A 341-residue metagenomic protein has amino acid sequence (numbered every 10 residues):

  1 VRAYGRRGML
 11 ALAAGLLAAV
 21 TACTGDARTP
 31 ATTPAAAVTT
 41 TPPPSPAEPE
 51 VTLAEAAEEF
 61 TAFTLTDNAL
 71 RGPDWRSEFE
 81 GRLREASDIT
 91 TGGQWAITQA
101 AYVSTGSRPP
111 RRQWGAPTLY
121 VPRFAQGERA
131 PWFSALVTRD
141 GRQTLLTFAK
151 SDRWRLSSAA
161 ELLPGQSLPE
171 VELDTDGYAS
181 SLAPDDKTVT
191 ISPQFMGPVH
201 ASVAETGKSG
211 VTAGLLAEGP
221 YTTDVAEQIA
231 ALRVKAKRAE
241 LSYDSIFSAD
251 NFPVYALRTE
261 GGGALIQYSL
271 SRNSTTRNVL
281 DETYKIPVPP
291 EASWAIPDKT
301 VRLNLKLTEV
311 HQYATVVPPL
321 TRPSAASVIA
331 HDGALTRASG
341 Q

Functional and structural regions predicted by a protein language model:
V1-A11: Bacterial N-terminal signal peptides that target proteins for export
A19-A22: C-terminal motif of bacterial Sec signal peptides marking the signal peptidase cleavage site
T24-A27: Bacterial signal peptide processing site
T32-S45: Extracellular mucin-like PTS domains
S45-T105, V171-S242: Core segments of small alpha/beta cavity-forming domains
F79-T90, Q94-P117, F124-E128, F133-G165 (+1 more regions): Solvent-exposed, non-transmembrane segments of extracytoplasmic/periplasmic domains
Y102-T144, L241-P287: Surface-exposed, charged secondary-structure patches
G141-P193, T259-Q267, S293-Q341: Short beta-strand edge/turn micro-motifs at domain boundaries
